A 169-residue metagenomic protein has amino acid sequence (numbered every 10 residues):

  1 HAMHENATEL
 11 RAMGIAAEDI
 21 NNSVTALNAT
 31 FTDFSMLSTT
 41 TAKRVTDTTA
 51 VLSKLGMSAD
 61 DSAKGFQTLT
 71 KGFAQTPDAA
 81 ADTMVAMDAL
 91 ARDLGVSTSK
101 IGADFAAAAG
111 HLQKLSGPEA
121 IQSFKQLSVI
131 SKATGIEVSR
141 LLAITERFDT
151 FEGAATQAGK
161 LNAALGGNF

Functional and structural regions predicted by a protein language model:
H1-A106, G110-Q126, I130-F169: A short, structural motif
